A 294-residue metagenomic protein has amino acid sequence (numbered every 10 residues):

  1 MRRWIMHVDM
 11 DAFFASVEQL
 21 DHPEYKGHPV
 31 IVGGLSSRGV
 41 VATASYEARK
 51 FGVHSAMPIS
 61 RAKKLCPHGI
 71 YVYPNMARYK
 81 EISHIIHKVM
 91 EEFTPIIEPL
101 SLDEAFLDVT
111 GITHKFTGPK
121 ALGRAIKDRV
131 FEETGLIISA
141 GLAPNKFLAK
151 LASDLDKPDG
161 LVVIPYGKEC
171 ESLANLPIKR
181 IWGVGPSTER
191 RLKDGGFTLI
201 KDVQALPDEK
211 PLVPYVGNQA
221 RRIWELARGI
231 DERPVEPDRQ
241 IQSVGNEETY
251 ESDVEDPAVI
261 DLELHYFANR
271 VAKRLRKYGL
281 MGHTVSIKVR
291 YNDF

Functional and structural regions predicted by a protein language model:
M1-R222, V235: Gly/Gly-Pro- and Ser/Thr-rich, intrinsically disordered tail segments characteristic of DNA damage-repair and tolerance
H7, R180, T188-F294: DNA-contacting surface of Y-family translesion DNA polymerases
